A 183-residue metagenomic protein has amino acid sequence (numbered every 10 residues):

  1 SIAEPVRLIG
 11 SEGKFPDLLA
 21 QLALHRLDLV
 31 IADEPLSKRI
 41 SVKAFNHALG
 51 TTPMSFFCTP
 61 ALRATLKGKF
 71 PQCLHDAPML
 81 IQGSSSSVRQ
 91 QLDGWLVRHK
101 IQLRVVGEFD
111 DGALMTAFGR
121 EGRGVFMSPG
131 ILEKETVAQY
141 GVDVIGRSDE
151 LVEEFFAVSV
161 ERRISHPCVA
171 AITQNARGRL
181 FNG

Functional and structural regions predicted by a protein language model:
S1-K38: Central regulatory/effector-binding core of bacterial HTH transcription factors
V6-G13, I81-Q82, Q102-D111: Short beta-strand-to-loop elements that line the ligand-binding cleft of bilobed periplasmic-binding protein-like
L22-A32, M54, G119-F126: Alpha-to-beta junction loops
D33, A64-K67, D76-H99, S165-P167 (+2 more regions): Secondary-structure junction motif
E34-S41, A113-V142: A ligand-binding cleft/hinge motif common to bilobed small-molecule-binding domains
K43-S84: Flexible hinge/capping segments at coil-to-helix
A44-S55, F126, G130, A138-V152: Short beta-strand->loop
A64-T65, D143-G183: A late-sequence structural motif
